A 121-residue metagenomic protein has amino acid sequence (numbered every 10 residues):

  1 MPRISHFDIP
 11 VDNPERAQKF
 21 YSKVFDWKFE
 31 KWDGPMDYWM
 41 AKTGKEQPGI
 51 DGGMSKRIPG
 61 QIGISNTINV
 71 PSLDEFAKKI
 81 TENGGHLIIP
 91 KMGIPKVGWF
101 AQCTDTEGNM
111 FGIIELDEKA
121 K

Functional and structural regions predicted by a protein language model:
M1-Q18, Q47, I64-N66, E115-K121: N-terminal beta-strand motif that seeds the catalytic metal site of vicinal oxygen chelate
M1-R3, I58-G63, I94-P95: Short glycine-enriched loop/turn motifs at secondary-structure junctions
P2, I9, E30, A77-K78 (+1 more regions): Vicinal oxygen chelate
Y21: Catalytic core of tubulin tyrosine ligase-like
W27-I62, M110-E115: Conserved short beta-strand elements that form part of the metal-binding/catalytic scaffold of enzyme active sites
P59-H86: Mid-chain, well-packed structural core segment of small domains
